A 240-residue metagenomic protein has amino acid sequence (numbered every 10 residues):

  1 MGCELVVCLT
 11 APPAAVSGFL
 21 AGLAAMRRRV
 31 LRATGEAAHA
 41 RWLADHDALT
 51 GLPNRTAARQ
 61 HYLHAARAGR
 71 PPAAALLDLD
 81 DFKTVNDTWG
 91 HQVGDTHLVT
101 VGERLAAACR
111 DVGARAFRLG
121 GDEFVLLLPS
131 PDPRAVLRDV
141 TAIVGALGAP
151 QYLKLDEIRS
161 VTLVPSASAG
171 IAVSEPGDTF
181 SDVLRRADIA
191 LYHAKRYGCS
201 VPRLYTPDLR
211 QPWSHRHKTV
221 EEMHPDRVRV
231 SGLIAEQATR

Functional and structural regions predicted by a protein language model:
M1-P13, L20, E221-E222, G232-R240: Regulatory/sensor and coupling segments of signal-transduction and defense proteins
E4-A48, T56-A65: Signal-transducing coiled-coil linker helices
F19, R28, R32-G35, Q60 (+6 more regions): CheY-like receiver
N54-A73, K83-A107, F117-G121, V125 (+3 more regions): Conserved long alpha-helical elements within nucleotide-processing catalytic cores of c-di-GMP signaling and class III
L79-D80: PAS/PAC or PAS-like capping segment
A107-V112, V144-S160: Short catalytic/binding micro-motifs of nucleotide second-messenger systems
A116, A142, E157-V164, S168-Q237: Cyclic nucleotide signaling catalytic output domains
L127-P129, A172-V173: Short hydrophobic/aromatic beta-strand micro-patches that form the beta-sheet surface supporting nucleotide- or nucleic
